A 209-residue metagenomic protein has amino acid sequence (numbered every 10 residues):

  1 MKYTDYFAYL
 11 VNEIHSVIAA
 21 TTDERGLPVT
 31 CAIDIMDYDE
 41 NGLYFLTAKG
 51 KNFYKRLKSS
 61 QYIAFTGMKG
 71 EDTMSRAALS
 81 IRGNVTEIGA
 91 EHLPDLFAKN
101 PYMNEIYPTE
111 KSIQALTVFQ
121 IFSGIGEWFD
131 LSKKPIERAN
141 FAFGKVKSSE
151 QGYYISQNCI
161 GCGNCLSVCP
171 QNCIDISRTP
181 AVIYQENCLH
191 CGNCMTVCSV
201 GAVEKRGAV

Functional and structural regions predicted by a protein language model:
Y9-R25, I63-G67: A short, Trp-centered hydrophobic/proline-enriched beta-strand micro-motif
I33-D37: A short, well-structured catalytic beta-strand-centered motif of the EAL phosphodiesterase domain for c-di-GMP
E40-Y44: Short active-site oxyanion
K51-F53, D72, P135-I136: Short, surface-exposed beta-strand-loop junctions and turns on beta-sheet-rich folds
K55-F119, S123-I125: Short, structured beta-strand-loop surface elements
L116-V118, E127-V168, N172: Ferredoxin-type iron-sulfur electron-transfer modules and their immediate structural context
N164-P180, N193-V209: Iron-sulfur cluster-binding cysteine motifs and their immediate structural context in ferredoxin-like electron-transfer
